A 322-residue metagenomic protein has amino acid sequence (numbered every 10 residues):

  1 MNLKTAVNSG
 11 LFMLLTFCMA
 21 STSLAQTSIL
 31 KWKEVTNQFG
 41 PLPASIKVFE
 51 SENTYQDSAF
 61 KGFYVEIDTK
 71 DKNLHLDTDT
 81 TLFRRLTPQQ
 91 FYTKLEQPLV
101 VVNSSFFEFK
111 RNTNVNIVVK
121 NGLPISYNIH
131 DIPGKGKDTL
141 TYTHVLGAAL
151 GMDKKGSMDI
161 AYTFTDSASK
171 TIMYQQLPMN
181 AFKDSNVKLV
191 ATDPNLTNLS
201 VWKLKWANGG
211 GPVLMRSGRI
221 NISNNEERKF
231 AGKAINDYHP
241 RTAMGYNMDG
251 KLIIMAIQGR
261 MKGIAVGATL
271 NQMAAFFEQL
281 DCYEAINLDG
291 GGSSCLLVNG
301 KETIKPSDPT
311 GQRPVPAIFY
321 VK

Functional and structural regions predicted by a protein language model:
M1-S28: Bacterial Sec-dependent N-terminal signal peptides
Q26-S169: Zymogen propeptides
T27-P43, E52, N221, K301-K322: Flexible, D/E/H-enriched segments
Y55-A59, T141-H144, W206, A234-Y238 (+1 more regions): A short catalytic or substrate-binding loop motif that flags glycine-/basic-rich loops and adjacent residues that bind
F60-Y64, G147, G209-G211, Y238-A243 (+1 more regions): Short glycine-rich loop/turn motifs
R111-K137, N225, K229-E284, S293-K322: Conserved, well-ordered active-site substructure
N112-K233: Active-site-adjacent helix-turn-beta-strand microarchitecture at beta-sheet edges that either contains or buttresses
